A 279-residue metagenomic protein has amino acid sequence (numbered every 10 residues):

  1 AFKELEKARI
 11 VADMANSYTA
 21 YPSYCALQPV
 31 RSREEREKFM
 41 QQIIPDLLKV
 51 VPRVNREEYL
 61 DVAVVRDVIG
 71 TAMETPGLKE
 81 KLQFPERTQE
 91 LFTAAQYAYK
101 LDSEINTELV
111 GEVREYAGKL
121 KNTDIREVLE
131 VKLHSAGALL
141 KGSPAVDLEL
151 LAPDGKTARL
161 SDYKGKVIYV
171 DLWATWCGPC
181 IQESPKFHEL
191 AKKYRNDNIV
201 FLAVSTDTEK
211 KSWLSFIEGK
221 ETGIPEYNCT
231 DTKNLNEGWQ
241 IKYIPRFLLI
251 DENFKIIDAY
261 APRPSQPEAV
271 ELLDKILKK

Functional and structural regions predicted by a protein language model:
A1-D154: Oxidative protein folding and maturation machinery
E149-I168: A short beta-strand-turn-helix
L151, L214-N253: Short, internal strand/loop/helix patches that form the active-site neighborhood or redox-interaction surface
K164-G165, L172-E189: Conserved redox-active cysteine motifs that mediate thiol-disulfide chemistry, especially di-cysteine Cys-X(1-2)-Cys
K164-K166, N196-D197, T222, I241: Active-site acidic short loop of glycosyltransferases
Q182-K220, D231-G238, E271: Structural microenvironment flanking redox-active thiols in thiol-disulfide oxidoreductases
Y243-R246, E252-K279: Non-catalytic, surface beta->alpha helical segment in thiol-disulfide oxidoreductase systems
